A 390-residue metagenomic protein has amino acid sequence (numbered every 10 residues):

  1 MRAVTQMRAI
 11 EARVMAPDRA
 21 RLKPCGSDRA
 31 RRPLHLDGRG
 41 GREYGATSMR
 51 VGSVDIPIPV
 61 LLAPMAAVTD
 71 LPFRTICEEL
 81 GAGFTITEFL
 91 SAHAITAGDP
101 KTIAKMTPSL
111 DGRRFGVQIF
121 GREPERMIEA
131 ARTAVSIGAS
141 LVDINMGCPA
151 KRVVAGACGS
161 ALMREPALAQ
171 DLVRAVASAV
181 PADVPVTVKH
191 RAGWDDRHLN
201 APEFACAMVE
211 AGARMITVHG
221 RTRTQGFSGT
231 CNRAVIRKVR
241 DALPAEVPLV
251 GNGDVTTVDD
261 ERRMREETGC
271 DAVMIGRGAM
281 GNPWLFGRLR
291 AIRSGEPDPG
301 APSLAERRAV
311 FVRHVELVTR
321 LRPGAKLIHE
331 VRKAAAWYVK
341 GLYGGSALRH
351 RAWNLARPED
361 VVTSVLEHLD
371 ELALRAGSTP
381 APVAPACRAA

Functional and structural regions predicted by a protein language model:
R2-A9: Extreme N-terminal basic, low-complexity initiation segments that serve as generic localization/processing leaders
P24-S27, R32-P33, G41-R42: Short, low-complexity intrinsically disordered segments enriched in A/P/G/S/L with frequent Arg, especially at protein
R42-G52, I56, V60-L61, A66 (+6 more regions): Alpha/beta catalytic cores of nucleotide-metabolism and tRNA/nucleoside-modifying enzymes
Y44-R50, M65-S140: Glycine-rich, positively charged N-terminal anion/phosphate-binding segment
V60-A63, T85-T87, F115-I119, V142 (+4 more regions): Hydrophobic faces of well-ordered beta-strands that scaffold small-molecule active sites in alpha/beta enzyme cores
M65-A67, L90-A92, F120-R122, G147-P149 (+4 more regions): Active-site beta-loop-alpha junctions enriched in small/polar residues
E129-V142, M146-G156, A167-V247: Alpha/beta enzyme core
A157-M163: Short glycine-enriched, charge-decorated loop/helix-capping segments at active-site entrances that position
